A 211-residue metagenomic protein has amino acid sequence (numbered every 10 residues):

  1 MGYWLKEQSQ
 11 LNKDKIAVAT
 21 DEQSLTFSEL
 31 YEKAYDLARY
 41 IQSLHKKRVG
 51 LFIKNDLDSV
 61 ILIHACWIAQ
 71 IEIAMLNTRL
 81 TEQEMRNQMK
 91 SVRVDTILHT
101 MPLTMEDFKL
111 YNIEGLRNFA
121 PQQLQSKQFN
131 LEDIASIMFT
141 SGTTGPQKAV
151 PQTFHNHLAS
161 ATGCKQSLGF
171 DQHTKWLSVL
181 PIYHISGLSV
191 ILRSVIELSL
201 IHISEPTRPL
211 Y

Functional and structural regions predicted by a protein language model:
W4-T26: AMP-dependent adenylate-forming
K6-E7, L57-M75, R86, C164-Q166 (+1 more regions): Hydrophobic alpha-helical segments in the ANL/AMP-binding
Q23, A38-L80: Conserved AMP-binding/adenylate-forming
T26-F27, A135-T162: Conserved AMP-binding A3 loop
I53-K54, A74-M89, M101-P102, S199-S204: ATP-dependent adenylate-forming carboxylate-activation enzymes
N112-I134: Flexible, low-complexity linker/hinge segments
T140, I201-Y211: Conserved small/polar residues in nucleotide/adenosyl-binding loops
L158-K175, I182-S204: Conserved AMP-binding/adenylation subdomain of ANL enzymes
